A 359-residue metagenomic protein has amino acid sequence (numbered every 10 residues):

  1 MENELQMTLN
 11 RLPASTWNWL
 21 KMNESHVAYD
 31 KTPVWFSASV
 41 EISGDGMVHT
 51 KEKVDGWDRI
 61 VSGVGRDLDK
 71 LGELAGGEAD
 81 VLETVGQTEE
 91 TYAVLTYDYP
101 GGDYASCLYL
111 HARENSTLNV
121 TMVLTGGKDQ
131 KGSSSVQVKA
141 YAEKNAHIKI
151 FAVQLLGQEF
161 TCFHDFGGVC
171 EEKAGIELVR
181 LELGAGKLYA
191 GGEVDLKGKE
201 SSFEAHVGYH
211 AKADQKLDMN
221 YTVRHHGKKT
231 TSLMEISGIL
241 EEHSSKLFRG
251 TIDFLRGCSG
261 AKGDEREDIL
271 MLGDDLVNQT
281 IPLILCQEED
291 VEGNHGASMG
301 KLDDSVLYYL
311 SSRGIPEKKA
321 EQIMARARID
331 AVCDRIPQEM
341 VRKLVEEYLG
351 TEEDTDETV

Functional and structural regions predicted by a protein language model:
M1-G77: Long, low-complexity, mixed-charge
E24-H26, F36, I42-S43, H243 (+3 more regions): Residue-level detector of solvent-exposed, low-hydrophobicity positions
I60-Y308, S312-R313, I336-V359: Conserved beta-strand/loop scaffold segments within soluble protein domains that form the structured core and edges
S201, A320-E321: Small-residue helix-packing motif on alpha-helices
D303-V306, Q322-D330: Small/polar glycine-rich anion-binding or flexible loop at a beta-alpha turn
